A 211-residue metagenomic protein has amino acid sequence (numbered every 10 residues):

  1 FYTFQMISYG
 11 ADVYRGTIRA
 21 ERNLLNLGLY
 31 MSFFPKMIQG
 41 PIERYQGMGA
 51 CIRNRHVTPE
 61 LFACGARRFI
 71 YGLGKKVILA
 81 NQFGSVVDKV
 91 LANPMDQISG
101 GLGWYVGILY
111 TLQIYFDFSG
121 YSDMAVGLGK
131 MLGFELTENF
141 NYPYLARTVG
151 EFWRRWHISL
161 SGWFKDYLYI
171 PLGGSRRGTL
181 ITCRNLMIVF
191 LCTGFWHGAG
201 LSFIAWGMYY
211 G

Functional and structural regions predicted by a protein language model:
F1-G211: Membrane-embedded transmembrane alpha-helical bundles that form the catalytic cores of multi-pass lipid-modifying
